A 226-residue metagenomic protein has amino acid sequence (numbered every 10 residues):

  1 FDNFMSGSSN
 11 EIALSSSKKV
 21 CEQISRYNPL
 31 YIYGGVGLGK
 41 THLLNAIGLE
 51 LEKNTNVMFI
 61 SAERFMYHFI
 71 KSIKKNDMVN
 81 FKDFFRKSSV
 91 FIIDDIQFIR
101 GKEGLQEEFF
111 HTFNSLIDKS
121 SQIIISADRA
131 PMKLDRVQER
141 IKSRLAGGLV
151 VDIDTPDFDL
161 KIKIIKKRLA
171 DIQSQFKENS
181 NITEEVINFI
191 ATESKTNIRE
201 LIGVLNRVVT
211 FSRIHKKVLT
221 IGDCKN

Functional and structural regions predicted by a protein language model:
F1-E11: Dynamic helix-loop-helix/coil hinge segments at AAA+ ATPase domain boundaries and subdomain interfaces
S25-N45: Walker A/P-loop nucleotide-binding motif
T55-V90, R100-E103: Short glycine-rich substrate-engagement loop in P-loop NTPases that contacts/grips substrate
F59-I60, I92-D94, S121-D128: Structural recognition of the conserved hydrophobic beta-strand(s) that form the central parallel beta-sheet of P-loop
I70-K74, P131-G147: Short regulatory helix/loop adjacent to the ATP-binding pocket of P-loop NTPases
H111, L116-Q138: Sensor-1/coupling segment of RecA-like P-loop NTPase cores
D135, G148-K161: Conserved AAA+ ATPase "SRH/arginine-finger" region at the nucleotide-binding site
K166-A170, E185-T192, R199-I214: C-terminal helical "lid" of AAA+/P-loop NTPase domains
